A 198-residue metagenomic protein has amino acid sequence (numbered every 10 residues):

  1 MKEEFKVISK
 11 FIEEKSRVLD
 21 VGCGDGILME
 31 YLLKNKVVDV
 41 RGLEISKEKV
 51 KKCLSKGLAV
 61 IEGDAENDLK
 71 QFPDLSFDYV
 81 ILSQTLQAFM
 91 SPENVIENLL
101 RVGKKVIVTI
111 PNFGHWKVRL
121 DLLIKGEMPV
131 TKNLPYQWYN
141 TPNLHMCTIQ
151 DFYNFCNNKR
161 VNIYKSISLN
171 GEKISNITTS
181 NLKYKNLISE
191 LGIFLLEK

Functional and structural regions predicted by a protein language model:
M1-K15: Conserved alpha-helix/loop element of class I SAM-dependent methyltransferases that forms part of the SAM/SAH-binding
G22-G24: Class I SAM-dependent methyltransferase "Motif I" SAM/SAH-binding loop
G26-E30: Glycine-rich SAM-binding Motif I of class I
Y31-D68: Class I SAM-dependent methyltransferase SAM/SAH-binding core
K70-Y79: A short acidic, Gly/Pro-enriched loop at the edge of an enzyme's catalytic core that lines a small-molecule cofactor
Y79-S91: A short SAM/SAH-binding and catalytic strip from SAM-dependent methyltransferases
N94-N98, K105-E197: S-adenosyl-L-methionine-dependent methyltransferase catalytic module, highlighting the catalytic core
